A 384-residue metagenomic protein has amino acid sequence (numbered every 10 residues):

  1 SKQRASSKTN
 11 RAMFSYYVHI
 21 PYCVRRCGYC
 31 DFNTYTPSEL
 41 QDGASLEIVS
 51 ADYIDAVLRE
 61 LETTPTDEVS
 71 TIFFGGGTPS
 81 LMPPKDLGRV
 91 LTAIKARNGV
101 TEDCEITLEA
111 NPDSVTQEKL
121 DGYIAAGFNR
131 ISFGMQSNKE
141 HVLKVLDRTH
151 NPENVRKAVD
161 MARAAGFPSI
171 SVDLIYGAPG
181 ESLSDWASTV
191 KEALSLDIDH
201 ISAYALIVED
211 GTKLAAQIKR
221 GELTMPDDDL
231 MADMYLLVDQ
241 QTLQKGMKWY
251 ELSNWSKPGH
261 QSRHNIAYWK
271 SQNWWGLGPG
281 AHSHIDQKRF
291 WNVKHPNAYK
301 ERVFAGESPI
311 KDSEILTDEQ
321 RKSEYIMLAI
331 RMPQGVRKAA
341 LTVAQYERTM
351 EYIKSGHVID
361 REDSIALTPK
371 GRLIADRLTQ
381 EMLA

Functional and structural regions predicted by a protein language model:
S1-N10: Short, basic, low-complexity termini and linkers enriched in Ser/Thr/Gly/Pro that act as targeting/leader peptides
R11-M13, T34-A340: C-terminal scaffold of the Radical SAM
Y16-H19: Short active-site neighborhood of thiol/selenol oxidoreductases, capturing the structured segment around
P21-T34: Local cysteine-cluster metal-coordination motifs and their immediate loop/turn environment, predominantly Fe-S cluster
T342-K354: Short amphipathic alpha-helical interaction segments
I353-D363: A short, conserved structural fragment
S364-T368: Minor-groove-contacting beta-hairpin "wing" of winged helix-turn-helix DNA-binding domains
K370-A384: Short, amphipathic alpha-helical interaction segments positioned at domain boundaries
